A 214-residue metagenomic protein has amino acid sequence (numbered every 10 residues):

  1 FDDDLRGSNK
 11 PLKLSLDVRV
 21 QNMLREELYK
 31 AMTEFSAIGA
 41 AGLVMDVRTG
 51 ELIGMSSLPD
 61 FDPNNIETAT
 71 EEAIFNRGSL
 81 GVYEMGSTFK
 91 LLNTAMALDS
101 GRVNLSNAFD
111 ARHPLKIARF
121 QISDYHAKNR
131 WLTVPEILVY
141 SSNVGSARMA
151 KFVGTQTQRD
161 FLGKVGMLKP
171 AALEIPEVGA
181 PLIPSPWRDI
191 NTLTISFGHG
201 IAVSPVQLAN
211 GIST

Functional and structural regions predicted by a protein language model:
F1-A40: Conserved, well-ordered alpha-helix/loop/beta-strand core segments that scaffold catalytic motifs
D3, G7, L16, A40-G42 (+2 more regions): Beta-lactam-recognizing serine transpeptidase/beta-lactamase-like catalytic domain environment
